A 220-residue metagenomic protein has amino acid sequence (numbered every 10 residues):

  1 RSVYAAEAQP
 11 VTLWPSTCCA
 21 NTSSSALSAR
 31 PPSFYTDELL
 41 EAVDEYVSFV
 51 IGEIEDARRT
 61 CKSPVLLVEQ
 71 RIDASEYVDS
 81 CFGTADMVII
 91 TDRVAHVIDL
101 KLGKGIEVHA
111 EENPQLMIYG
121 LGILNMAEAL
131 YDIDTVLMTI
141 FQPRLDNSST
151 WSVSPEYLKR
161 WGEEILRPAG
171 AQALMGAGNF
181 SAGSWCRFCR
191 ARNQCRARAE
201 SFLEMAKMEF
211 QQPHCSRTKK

Functional and structural regions predicted by a protein language model:
R1-A5, G105-N113, N179: Short, charged/polar micro-motifs that form catalytic or ligand-binding hotspots
R1-A95: Metal-dependent nuclease catalytic cores that hydrolyze phosphodiester bonds in DNA/RNA, characterized by
A5-S16, P114-M117, G183-R187: Non-catalytic, well-ordered alpha-helical scaffold segments
S16, R160-K220: Accessory terminal regions of nucleic-acid processing enzymes
C18-T22, A26, G120-L130, N193: A generic secondary-structure signal for well-formed alpha-helical elements
S24-E41, D132-Q142, M205-Q211: Short alpha-helical "patches" and their helix-cap loops
R58-R59, E128-Y131, A177-F180: A general structural signal for short secondary-structure junctions and capping/turn motifs
K62-Q172: Mg2+/Mn2+-dependent nuclease catalytic core
